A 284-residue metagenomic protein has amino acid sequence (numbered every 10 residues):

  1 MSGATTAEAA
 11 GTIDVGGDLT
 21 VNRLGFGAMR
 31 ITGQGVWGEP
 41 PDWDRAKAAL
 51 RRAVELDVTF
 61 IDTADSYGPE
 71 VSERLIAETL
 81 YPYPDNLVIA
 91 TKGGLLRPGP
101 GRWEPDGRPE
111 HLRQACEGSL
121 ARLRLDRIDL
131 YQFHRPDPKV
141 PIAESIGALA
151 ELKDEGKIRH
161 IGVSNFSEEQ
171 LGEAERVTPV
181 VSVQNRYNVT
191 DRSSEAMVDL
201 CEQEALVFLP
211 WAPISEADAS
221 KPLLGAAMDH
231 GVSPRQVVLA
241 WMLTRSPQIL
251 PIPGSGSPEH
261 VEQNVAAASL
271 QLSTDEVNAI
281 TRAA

Functional and structural regions predicted by a protein language model:
M1-L87: N-terminal binding-site loop/beta-alpha segment at the start of enzyme catalytic domains that lines or forms
G3, A7-A9, P136-A284: Beta/alpha (TIM)-barrel catalytic core signal, keyed to glycine-rich beta->alpha loops juxtaposed to Asp/Glu that bind
D14, V21-G25, T59-F60, N86-A90 (+5 more regions): Structural preference for beta-strand elements that scaffold enzyme active sites
G16, E55, A77-V88, L120-R124 (+2 more regions): Acidic (Asp/Glu)-rich catalytic clusters
G17-W37, A90-W103, R127, Q132 (+1 more regions): N-terminal small/glycine-rich loop or linker at the start of catalytic domains across soluble metabolic enzymes
G38-R45, V71, L75, W103-Q114 (+3 more regions): Alpha-helix N-cap and loop-to-helix initiation/capping positions
E39-A53, G107-L123, S167-E173: Short, acidic/polar
L120-P138: Active-site groove signature of glycoside hydrolases
